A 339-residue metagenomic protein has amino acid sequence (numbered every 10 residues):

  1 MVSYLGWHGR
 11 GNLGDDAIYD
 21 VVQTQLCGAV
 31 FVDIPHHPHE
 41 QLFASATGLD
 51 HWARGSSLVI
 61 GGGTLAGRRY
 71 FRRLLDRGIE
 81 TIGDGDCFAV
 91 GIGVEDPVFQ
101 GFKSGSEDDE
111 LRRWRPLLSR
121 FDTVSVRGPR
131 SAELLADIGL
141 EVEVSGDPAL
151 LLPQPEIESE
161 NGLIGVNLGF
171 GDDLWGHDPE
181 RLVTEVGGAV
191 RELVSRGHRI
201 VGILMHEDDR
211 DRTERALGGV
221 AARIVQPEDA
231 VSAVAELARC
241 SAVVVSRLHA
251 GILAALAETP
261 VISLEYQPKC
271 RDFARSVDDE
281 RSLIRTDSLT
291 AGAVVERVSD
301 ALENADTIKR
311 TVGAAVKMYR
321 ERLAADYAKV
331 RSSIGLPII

Functional and structural regions predicted by a protein language model:
M1-I339: Active-site anion-handling motifs in enzyme catalytic cores
